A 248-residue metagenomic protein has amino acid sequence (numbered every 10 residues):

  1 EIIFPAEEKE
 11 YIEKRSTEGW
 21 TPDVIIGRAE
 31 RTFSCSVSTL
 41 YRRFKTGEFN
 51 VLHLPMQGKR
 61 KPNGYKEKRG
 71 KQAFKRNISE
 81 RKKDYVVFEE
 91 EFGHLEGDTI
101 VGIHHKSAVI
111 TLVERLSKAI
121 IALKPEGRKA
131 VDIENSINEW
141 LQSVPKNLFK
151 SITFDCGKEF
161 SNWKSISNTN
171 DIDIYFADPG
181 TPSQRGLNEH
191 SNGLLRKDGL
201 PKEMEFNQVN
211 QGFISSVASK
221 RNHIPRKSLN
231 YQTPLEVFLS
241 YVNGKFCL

Functional and structural regions predicted by a protein language model:
E1-F33, K82-Y85: A short, amphipathic alpha-helix used for macromolecular contacts
A6-E18, S167-L248: Charged alpha-helix within mobile-element recombinases
S34-V87: Basic, flexible linker segments flanking DNA-binding modules in nucleic acid-interacting mobile-element proteins
E89, G93, K202-M204: Glycine-centered loop/turn motifs
E91-G102: Two-metal-ion RNase H-like nuclease active-site motif
I100, H104-I121: Short conserved beta-strand segments at catalytic cores or DNA/RNA-binding microdomains of nucleic-acid binding
I103-H105, A122-K146: Active-site beta-loop-alpha junctions of metal-dependent nucleic acid enzymes, especially the RNase H-like/DDE
L148-N162: Acidic/histidine-rich, metal-coordinating catalytic segments
